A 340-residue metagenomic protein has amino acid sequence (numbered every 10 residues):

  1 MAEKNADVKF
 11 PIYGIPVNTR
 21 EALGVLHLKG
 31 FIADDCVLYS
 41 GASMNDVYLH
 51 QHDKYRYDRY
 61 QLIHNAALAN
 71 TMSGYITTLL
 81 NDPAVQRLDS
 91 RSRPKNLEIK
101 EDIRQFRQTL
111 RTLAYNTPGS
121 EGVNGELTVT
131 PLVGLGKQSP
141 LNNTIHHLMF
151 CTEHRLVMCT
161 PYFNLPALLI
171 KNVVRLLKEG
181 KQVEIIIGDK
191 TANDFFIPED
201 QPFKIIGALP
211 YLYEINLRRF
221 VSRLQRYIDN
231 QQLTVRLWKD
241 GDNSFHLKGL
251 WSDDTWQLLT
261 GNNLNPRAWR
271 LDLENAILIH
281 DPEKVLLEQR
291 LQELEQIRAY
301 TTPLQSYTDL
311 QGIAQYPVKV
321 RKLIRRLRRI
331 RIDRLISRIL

Functional and structural regions predicted by a protein language model:
M1-T152, T191-D253, W269: HKD-type phospholipase D/PLD-like phosphodiesterase module
H147-L148, L168-R175: A short acidic, amphipathic alpha-helical/loop segment
T152-H154, K178: Long hydrophobic segments that form regular secondary structure
L156-T160, R236: Short catalytic-loop micro-motif centered on adjacent basic/acidic residues
C159-A167: Short, glycine-rich nucleotide/cofactor-binding loops
Q182-T191: Short internal beta-strands
Y227-L340: Long, C-terminal catalytic modules of enzymes
